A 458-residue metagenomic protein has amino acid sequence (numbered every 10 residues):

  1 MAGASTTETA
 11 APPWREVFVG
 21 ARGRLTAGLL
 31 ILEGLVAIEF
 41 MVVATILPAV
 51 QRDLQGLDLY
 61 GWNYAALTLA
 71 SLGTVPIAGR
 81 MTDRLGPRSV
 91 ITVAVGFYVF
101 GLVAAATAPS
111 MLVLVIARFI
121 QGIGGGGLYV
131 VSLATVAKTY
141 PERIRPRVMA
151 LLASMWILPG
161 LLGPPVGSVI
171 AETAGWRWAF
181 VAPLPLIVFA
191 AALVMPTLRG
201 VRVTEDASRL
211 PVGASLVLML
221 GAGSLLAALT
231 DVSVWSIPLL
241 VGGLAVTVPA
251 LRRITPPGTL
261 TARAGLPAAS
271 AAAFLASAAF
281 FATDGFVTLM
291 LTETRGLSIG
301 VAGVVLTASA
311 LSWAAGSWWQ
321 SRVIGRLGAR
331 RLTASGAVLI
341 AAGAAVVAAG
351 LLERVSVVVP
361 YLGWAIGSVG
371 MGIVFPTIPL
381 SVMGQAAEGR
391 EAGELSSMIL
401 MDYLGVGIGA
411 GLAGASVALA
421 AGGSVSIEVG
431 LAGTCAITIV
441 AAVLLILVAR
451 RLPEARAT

Functional and structural regions predicted by a protein language model:
M1-A21, R450-T458: Intrinsic disorder in cytosolic terminal tails and internal cytosolic loops of multi-pass membrane transporters
R22-T45, N63-A66, L72-I77, G101 (+1 more regions): 12-transmembrane solute porter fold
R24, D58-L59, S89, L112-V113 (+7 more regions): Residue-level recognition of membrane-helix boundary sites in multi-pass small-molecule transporters
V50, M81, V169-I170, V323 (+1 more regions): Hydrophobic alpha-helical transmembrane and interfacial-helix anchor sites in secondary transporters
Q55-D58, R84-G86, Y140-R143, T173-A174 (+4 more regions): Membrane-helix interface residues
L72-A207, L400: Helix-loop-helix hairpins in multi-pass membrane proteins, especially solute transporters
R88, R145-M155, E205-S215, L260-A273 (+1 more regions): Cytoplasmic-side transmembrane-helix entry/capping segments in multi-pass membrane proteins
E172-A273, A279, D284: Hydrophobic transmembrane-helix bundles of small-molecule transporters
